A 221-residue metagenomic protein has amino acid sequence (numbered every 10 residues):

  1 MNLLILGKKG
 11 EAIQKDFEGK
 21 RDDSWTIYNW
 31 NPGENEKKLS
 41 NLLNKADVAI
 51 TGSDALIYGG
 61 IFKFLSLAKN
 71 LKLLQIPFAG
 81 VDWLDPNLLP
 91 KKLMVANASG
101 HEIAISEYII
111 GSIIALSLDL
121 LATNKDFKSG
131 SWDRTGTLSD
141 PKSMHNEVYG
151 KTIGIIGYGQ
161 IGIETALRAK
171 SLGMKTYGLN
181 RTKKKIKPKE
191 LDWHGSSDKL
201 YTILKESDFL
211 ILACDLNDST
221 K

Functional and structural regions predicted by a protein language model:
M1-S53, K175-Y177: N-terminal glycine-/charge-rich "phosphate-binding" loop or analogous flexible N-terminal tail
Q14-K20, N41, W83-K91, K183-L191: Short loop/helix-cap segments at secondary-structure boundaries that form the rim of catalytic
N35-K38, G60-I61, D198-T202: Short acidic active-site motifs
N41-L42, F64-L67, T202-E206: Structural alpha-helical scaffold elements that stabilize or flank donor/cofactor-binding regions in carbohydrate
V48-K128: Phosphate/diphosphate ligand-binding glycine-rich loop within oxidoreductases
N124-E164, W193: Glycine-rich NAD(P)-binding loop of Rossmann-like domains
A169: Aromatic pocket-lining residues of Rossmann-like dinucleotide-binding sites
T182-K221: Rossmann-like adenosine-cofactor binding region
